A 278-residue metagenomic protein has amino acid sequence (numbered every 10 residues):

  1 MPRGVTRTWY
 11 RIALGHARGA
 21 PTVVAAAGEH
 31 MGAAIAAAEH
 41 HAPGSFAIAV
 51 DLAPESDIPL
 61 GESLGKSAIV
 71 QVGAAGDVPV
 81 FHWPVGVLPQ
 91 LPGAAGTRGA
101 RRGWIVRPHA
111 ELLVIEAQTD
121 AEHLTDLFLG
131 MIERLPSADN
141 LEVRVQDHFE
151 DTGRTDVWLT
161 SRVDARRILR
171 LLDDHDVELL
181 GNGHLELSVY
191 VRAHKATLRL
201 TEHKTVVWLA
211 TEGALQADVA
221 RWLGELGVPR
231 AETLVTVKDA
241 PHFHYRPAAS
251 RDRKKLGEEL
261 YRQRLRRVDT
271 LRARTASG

Functional and structural regions predicted by a protein language model:
P2-T205, A210-G278: Structured alpha/beta or helical-core interaction and ligand-binding surfaces enriched in interleaved
